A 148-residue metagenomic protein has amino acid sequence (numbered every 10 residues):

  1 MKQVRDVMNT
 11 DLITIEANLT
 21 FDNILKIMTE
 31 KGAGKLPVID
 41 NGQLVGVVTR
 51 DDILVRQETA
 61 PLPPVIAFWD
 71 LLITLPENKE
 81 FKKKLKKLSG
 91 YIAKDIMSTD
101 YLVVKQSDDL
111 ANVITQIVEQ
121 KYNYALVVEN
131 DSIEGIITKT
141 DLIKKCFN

Functional and structural regions predicted by a protein language model:
M1-I27, K31-A33, V38-D40, L44-V45 (+3 more regions): Bateman/CBS regulatory modules and CBS-like beta-alpha motifs in cytosolic regions of diverse proteins
D6, D51-D52, D95, D141: Acidic side chains
T29-G32, D52, P61, K121: Residue-level detector of secondary-structure transition/capping positions
G46-D51, G135-L142: Short hydrophobic beta-strand motif reused across regulatory alpha/beta modules
L54-D70, I143-N148: A short, polar/charged loop-to-alpha-helix boundary motif
P63-P64, I117-E119: Alpha-helical structural elements
Q120, Y124, T138-F147: Gly/Ser-rich helix-loop-strand patches that form or flank binding pockets for ribonucleotide-derived cofactors
